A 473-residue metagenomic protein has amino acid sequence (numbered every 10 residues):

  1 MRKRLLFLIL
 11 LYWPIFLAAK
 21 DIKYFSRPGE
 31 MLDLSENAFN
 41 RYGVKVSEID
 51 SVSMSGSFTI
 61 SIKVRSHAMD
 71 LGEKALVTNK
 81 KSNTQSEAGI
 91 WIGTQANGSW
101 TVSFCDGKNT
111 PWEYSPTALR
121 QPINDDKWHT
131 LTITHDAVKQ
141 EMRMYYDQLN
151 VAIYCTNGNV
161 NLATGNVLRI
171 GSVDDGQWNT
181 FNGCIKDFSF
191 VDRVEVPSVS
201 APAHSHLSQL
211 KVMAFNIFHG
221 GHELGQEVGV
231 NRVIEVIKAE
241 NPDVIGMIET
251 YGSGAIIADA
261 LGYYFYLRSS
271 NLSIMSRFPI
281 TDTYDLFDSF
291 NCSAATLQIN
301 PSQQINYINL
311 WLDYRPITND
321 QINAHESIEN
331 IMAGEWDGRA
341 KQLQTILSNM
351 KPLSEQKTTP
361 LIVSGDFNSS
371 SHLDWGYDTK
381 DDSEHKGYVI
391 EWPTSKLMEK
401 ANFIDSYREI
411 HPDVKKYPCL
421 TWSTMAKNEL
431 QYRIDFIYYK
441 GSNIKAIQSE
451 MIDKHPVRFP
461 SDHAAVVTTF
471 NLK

Functional and structural regions predicted by a protein language model:
L17-D21, E195-A260, Q303-I305, Y432 (+1 more regions): N-terminal, active-site-proximal structural segment of metallo-dependent hydrolase catalytic domains
A38-F58, K81, S115-P122: Short surface loop/edge beta-strand patches of beta-sandwich-type extracellular domains that form ligand-contact sites
A75-C105: Glycan-recognition/cleft segments
S103-T130, G334: Short, aromatic/His-centered strand-loop micro-motif at the edge of beta-sheets
K127-R143: Localized edge beta-strand/strand-to-loop motifs within extracellular or lumenal beta-rich domains
Y154-C184: Flexible glycan-contacting loops in extracellular carbohydrate-active proteins
D187-A203, S289, T296, P352-L361 (+1 more regions): Metal-dependent phosphoester-hydrolase catalytic domains
V244-Q321: Structured beta-strand-rich core segments of catalytic domains in phosphoester-bond hydrolases
